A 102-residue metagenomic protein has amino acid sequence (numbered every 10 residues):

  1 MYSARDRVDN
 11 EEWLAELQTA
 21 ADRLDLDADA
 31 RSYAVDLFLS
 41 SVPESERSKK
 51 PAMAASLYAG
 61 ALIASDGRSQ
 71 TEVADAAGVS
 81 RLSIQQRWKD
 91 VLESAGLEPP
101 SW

Functional and structural regions predicted by a protein language model:
M1-W102: Non-catalytic, interaction-prone regions of core transcription and DNA-replication machinery
